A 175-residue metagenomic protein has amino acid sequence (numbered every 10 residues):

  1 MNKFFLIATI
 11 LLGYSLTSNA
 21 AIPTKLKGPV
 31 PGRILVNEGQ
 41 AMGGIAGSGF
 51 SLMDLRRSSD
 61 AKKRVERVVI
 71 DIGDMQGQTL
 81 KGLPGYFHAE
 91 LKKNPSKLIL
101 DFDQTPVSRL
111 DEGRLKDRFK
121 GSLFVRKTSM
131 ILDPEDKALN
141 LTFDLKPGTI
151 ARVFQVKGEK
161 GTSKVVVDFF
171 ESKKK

Functional and structural regions predicted by a protein language model:
F4-G13: Sec-dependent N-terminal signal peptides
S15-T17: N-terminal signal peptide c-region/cleavage motif recognized by signal peptidases
N19-K175: Short linear recognition/processing motifs and adjacent strand/loop elements at protein termini and domain edges
